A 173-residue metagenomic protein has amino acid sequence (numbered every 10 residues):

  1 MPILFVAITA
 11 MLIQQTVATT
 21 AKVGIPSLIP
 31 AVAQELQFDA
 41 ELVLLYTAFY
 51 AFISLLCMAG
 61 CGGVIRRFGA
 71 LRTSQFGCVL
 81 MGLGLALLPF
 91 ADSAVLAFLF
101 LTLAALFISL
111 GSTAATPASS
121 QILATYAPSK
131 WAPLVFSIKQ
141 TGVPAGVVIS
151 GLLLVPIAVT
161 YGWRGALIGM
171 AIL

Functional and structural regions predicted by a protein language model:
V6-P30, L36-F38: Extracytoplasmic
T19, V23, S109-P117, V148: Small-residue-rich segments within alpha-helical transmembrane domains of MFS-like 12-TM solute carriers
V23, A51-A59, V147-V148: Residue-level signature of mid-helix packing/kink "hotspots" within the transmembrane helices of 12-pass Major
C57-A70: Helix-to-loop junctions at the C-terminal end of transmembrane segments in multipass secondary transporters
V79-A94: C-terminal ends and interior cores of transmembrane alpha-helices in multi-pass membrane transporters/permeases
A104-G142: Cytoplasmic helix-loop-helix junction between adjacent transmembrane helices in 12-TM secondary transporters
K139-L173: Helix-loop-helix hairpin linking two adjacent transmembrane segments in secondary transporters
